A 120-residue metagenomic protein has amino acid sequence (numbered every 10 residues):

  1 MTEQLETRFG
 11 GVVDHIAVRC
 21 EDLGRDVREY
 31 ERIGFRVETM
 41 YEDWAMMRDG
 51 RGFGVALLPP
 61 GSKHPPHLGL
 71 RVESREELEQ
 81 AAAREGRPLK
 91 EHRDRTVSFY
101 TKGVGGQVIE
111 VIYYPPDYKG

Functional and structural regions predicted by a protein language model:
M1-E3, R48, S74: Short, composition-biased local secondary-structure segments
M1-F9, A83-G120: Vicinal oxygen chelate
R8-V13, A17-G54: Core segments of cupin and vicinal oxygen chelate
V12-E21, P60-R84, V97-Q107: Vicinal oxygen chelate
L23, M40, G50, R75 (+2 more regions): A short, compositionally biased micro-patch
D26-R28, A81-G86: Short Pro/Gly-enriched beta-strand edge/turn motifs at strand-loop
F35-P66, V108-P116: Conserved short beta-strand elements that form part of the metal-binding/catalytic scaffold of enzyme active sites
